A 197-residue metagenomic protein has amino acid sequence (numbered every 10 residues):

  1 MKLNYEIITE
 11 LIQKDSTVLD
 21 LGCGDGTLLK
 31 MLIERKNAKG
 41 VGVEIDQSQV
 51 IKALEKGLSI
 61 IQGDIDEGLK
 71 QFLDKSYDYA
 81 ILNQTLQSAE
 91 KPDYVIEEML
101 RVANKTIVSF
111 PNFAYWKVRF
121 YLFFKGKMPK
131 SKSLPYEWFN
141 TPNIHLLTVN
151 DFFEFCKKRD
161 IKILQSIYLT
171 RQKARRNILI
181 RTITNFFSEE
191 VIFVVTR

Functional and structural regions predicted by a protein language model:
M1-D15: Conserved alpha-helix/loop element of class I SAM-dependent methyltransferases that forms part of the SAM/SAH-binding
L21: Conserved beta-strand/loop positions that form the S-adenosyl-L-methionine
D25: Conserved SAM/SAH-binding loop
M31-G68: Class I SAM-dependent methyltransferase SAM/SAH-binding core
G68-D74: Short conserved loop adjoining the S-adenosyl-L-methionine
Y79-K91: A short SAM/SAH-binding and catalytic strip from SAM-dependent methyltransferases
Y94-E98, K105-T196: S-adenosyl-L-methionine-dependent methyltransferase catalytic module, highlighting the catalytic core
